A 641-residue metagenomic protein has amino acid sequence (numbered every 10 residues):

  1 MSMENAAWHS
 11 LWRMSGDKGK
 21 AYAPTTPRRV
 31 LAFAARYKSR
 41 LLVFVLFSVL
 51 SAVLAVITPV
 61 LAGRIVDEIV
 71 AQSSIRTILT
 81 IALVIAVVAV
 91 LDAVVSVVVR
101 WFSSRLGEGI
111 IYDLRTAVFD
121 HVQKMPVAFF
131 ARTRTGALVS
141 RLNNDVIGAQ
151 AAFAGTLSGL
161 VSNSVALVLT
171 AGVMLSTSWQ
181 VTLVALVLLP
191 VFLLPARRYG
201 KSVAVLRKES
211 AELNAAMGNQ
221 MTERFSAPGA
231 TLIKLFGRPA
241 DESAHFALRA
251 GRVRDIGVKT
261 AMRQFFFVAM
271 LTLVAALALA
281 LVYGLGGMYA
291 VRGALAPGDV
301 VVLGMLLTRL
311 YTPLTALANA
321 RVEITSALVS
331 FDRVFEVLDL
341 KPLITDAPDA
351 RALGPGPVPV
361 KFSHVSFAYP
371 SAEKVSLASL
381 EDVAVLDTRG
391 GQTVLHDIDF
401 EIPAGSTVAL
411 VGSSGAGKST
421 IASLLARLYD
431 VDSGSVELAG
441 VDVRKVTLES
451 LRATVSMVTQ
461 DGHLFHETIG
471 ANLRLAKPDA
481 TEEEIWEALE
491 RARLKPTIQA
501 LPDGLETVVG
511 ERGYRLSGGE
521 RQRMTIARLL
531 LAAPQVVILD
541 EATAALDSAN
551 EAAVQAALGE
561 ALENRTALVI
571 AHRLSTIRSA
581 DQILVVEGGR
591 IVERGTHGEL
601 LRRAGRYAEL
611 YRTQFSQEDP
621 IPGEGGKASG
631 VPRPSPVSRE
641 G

Functional and structural regions predicted by a protein language model:
M1-A55, V70-I81, V99-S103, D120 (+8 more regions): Membrane-integrated ABC transporters
S2-E4, W101-D120, R134, S158-S162 (+8 more regions): Cytoplasmic coupling helices
S15-A23, L46-F47, L54-G63, D67 (+12 more regions): Juxtamembrane helix-loop junctions of ABC transporter transmembrane domains
L31, A35-S39, V127-A128, N144-F153 (+9 more regions): An intracellular "coupling" helix at the cytosolic face of ABC transporter transmembrane type-1 domains
R36, R40-L50, G155-E209, V282-D299 (+1 more regions): Transmembrane helices of ABC transporter permease
L41-V95, F102, L175-Q180, A280 (+3 more regions): Transmembrane helix-loop-helix hairpins at lipid-water interfaces of multipass membrane proteins, especially the type-1
V70-T80, V173-V187, K259-D332, V337-L338: Helix-loop-helix
L353-G641: ABC-type nucleotide-binding domain
